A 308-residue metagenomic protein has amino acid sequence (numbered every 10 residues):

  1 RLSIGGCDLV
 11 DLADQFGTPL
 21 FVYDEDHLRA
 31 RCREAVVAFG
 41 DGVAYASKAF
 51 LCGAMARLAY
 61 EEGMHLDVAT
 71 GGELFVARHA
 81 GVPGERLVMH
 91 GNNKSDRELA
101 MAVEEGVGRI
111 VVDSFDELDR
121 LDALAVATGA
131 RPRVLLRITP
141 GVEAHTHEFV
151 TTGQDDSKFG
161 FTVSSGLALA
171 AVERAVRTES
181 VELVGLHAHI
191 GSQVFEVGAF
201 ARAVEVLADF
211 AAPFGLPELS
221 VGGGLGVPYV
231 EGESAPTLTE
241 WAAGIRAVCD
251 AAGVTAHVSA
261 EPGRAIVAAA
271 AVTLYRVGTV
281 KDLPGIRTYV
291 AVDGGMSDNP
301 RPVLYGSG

Functional and structural regions predicted by a protein language model:
R1-R133, L169, E173-L183: A charged N-terminal "starter" segment
D14-F21, E104-R109, E148-T162, E196-G198 (+1 more regions): Glycine-rich tight-turn/loop motif centered on a GG-T
R31, P140, S164-V181, L207-L216 (+1 more regions): Structured alpha-helical segments in the cores of large, soluble enzyme domains
A46, R133-T139, H187-H189, S220-G222 (+1 more regions): Short beta-strand segments
H90, I190-G191, L219-Y229, P262-A265: Glycine-rich beta-strand-to-loop/alpha-helix junction loops that act as flexible
R133-S164, L169-V172: Phosphate/diphosphate-binding glycine-rich loops and adjacent basic-rich segments that engage nucleotide
V194-R202, Y229-W241, A268-T279: Short glycine/threonine-rich loop-to-helix capping motif typified by GTGT followed within a few residues by an Asp-Pro
T255-G308: Charged (often Lys/Glu-rich) extended helix/loop segments that serve as interaction or gating elements
